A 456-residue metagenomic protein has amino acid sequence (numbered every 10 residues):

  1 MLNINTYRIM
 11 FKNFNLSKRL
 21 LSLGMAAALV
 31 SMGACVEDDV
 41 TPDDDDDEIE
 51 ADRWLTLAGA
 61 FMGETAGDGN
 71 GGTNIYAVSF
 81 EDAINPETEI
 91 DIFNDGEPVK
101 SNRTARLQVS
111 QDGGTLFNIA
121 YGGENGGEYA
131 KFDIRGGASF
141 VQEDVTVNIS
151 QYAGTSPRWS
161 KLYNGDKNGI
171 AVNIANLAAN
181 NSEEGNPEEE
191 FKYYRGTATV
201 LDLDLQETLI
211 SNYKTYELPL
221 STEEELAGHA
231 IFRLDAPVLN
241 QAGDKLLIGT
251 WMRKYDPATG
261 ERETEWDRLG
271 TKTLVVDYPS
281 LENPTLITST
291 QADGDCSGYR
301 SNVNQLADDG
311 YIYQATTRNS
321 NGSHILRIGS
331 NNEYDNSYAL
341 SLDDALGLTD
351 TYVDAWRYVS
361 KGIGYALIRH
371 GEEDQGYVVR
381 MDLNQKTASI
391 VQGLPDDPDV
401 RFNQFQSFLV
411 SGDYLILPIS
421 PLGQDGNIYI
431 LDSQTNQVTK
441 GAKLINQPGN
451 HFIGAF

Functional and structural regions predicted by a protein language model:
L2-T6, F11-F14, V36-Y152, W159 (+8 more regions): Acidic/polar, low-complexity intrinsically disordered N-terminal segments immediately downstream of a Sec signal
V30-A34: C-terminal motif of bacterial Sec signal peptides marking the signal peptidase cleavage site
D52-A66, D112-G123, D166-E183, D244-W251 (+5 more regions): Short beta-strand elements that form the blades of beta-propeller/WD-repeat-like and other beta-sheet-rich scaffold
G72-D82, Y129-I134, P187-T208, E261-L281 (+3 more regions): Beta-propeller blade signature
N85-P98, A138-Y152, D202-E225, N283-A292 (+3 more regions): Beta-propeller fold detector
P98-S110, S150-N164, G228-V238, G294-L306 (+3 more regions): Repeated scaffold domains used in trafficking and secretory/extracellular systems, primarily beta-propellers
N212-E372: Acidic, serine/threonine- and glycine-rich low-complexity intrinsically disordered segments that serve as flexible
D350-P421: Loop/turn-rich, solvent-exposed surfaces of beta-rich toroidal or solenoidal domains
